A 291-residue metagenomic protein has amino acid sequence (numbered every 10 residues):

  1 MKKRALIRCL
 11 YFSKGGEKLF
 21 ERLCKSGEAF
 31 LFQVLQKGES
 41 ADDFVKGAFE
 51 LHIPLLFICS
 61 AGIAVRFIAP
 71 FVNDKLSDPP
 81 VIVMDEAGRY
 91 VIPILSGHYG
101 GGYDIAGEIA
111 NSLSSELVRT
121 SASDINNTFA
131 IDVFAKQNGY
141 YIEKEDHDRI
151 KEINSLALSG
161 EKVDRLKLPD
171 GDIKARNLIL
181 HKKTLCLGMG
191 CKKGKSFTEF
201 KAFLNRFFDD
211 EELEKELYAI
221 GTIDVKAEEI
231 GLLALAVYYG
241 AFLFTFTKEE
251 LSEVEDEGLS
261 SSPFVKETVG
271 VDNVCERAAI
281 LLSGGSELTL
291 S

Functional and structural regions predicted by a protein language model:
M1-K2, I220: Generic cytosolic/nucleocytoplasmic N-terminal low-complexity/intrinsically disordered segments
K2-C9: Extreme N-terminal starter segment of soluble prokaryotic enzymes
L10, G16-K25, A29-F30, K37-P54 (+2 more regions): Conserved mixed alpha/beta catalytic, RNA-binding, or beta-rich assembly cores of soluble enzyme, regulatory
F30-V34, L243, E287-L290: Short secondary-structure junctions
D132, K151-L166, E257-S291: Long, charged alpha-helical interface segments
I223-A278, S286: C-terminal non-catalytic interaction/assembly regions of soluble proteins
